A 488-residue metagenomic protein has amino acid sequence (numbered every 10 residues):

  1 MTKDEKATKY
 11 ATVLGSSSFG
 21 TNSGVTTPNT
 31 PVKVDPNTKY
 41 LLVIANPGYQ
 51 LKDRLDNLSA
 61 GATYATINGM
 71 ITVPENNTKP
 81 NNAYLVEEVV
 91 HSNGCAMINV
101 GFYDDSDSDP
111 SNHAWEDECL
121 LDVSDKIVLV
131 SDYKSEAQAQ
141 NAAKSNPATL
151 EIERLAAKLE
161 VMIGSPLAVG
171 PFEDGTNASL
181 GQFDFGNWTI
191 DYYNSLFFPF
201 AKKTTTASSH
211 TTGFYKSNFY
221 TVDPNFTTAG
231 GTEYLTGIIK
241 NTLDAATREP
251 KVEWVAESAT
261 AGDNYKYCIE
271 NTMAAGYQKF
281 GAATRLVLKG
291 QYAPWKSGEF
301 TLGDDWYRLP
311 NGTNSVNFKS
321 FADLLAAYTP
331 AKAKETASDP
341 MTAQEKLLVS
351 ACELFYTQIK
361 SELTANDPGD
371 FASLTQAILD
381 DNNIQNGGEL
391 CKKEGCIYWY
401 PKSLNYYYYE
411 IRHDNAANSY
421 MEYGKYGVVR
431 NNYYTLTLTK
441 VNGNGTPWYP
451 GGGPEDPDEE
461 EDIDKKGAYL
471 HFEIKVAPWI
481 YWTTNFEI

Functional and structural regions predicted by a protein language model:
M1-L58, T149-E153, K158-M162, P166-R430 (+3 more regions): Tryptophan-paired
V13-G20, Q50-N146: Structured interaction patches on ligand/partner-binding surfaces of diverse proteins
K425-R430, T435, N442, T446-I488: C-terminal functional modules
